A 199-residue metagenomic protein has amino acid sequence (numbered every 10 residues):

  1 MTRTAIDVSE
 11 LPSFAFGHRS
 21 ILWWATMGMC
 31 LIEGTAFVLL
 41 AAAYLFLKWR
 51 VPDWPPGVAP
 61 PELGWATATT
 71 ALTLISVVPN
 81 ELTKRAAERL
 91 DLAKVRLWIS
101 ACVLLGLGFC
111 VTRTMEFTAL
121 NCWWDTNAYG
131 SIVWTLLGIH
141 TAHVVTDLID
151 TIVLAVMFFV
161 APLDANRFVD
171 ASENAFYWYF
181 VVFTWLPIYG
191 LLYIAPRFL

Functional and structural regions predicted by a protein language model:
M1-L199: ...captures the hydrophobic TM-helix bundle architecture rather than a specific catalytic motif, and can also fire on
